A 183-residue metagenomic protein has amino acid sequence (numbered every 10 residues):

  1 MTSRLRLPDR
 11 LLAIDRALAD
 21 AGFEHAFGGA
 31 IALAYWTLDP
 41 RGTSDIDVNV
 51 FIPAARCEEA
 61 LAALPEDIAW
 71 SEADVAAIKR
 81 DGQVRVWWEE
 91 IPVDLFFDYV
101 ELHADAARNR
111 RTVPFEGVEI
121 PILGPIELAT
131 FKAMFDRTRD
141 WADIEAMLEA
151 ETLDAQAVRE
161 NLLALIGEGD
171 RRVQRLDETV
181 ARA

Functional and structural regions predicted by a protein language model:
M1-A183: Compositionally biased terminal segments of proteins
